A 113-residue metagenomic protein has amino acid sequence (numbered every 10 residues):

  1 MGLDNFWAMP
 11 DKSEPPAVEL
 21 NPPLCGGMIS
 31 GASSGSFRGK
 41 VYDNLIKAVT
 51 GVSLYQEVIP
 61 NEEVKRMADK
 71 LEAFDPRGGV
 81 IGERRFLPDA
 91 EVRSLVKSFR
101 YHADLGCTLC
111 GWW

Functional and structural regions predicted by a protein language model:
M1-W113: Acidic (Asp/Glu-rich) sequence patches and key acidic residues that form negatively charged surfaces used
